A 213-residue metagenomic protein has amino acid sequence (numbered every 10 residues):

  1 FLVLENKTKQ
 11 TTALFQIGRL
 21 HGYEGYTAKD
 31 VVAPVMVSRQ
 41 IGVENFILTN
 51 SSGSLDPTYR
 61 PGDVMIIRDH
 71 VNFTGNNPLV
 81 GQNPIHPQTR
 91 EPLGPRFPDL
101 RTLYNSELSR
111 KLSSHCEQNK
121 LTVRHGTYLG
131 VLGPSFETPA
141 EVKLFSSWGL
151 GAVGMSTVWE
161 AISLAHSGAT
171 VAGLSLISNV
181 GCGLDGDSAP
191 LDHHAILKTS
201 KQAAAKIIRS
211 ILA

Functional and structural regions predicted by a protein language model:
F1-R96, L100: Metabolite-binding pocket within alpha/beta catalytic cores that recognizes anionic/polar moieties
F15-I17, F46-N50, I66, V123-L129 (+2 more regions): General beta-strand structural signal in soluble alpha/beta enzymes
V35, V142, V158-A161: Generic hydrophobic/aromatic pocket-lining and core-packing "Φ" positions
R39-G42, S146, A165: Non-catalytic positions within long, well-ordered alpha-helices that form the structural scaffold/packing of enzyme
S109, S114-G151: Active-site/ligand-binding-proximal alpha/beta "capping" segment
M155-H194: Zn-dependent metallopeptidase/amidohydrolase metal-coordination segment
G181-A213: His/Asp/Glu-rich mid-to-C-terminal helical/loop segments that flank catalytic regions of hydrolases
